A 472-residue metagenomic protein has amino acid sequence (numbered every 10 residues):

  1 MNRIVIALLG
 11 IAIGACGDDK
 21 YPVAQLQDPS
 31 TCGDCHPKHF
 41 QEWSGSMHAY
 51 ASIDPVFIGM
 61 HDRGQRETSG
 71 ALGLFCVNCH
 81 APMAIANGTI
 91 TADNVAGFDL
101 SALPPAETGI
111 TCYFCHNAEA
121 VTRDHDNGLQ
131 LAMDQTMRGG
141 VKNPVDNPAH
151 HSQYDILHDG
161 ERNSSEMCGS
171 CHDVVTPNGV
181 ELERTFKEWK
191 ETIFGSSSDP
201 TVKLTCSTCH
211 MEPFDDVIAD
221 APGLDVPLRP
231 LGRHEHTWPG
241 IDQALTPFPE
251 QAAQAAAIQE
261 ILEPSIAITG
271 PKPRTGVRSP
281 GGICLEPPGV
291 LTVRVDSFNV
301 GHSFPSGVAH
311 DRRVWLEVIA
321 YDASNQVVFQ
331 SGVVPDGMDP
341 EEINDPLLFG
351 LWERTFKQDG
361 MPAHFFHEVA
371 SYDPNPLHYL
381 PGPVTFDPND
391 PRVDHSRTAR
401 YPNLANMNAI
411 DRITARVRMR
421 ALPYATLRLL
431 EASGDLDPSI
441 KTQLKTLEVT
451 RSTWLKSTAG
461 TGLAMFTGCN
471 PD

Functional and structural regions predicted by a protein language model:
V5-A12: Bacterial N-terminal signal peptides
K20-V23, H39-E67, A92-A405, T414-D472: Primarily the internal scaffold of c-type cytochrome electron-transfer domains, especially repeated/multiheme c-type
Y21-T31: Local sequence-structure signature of Cys/Sec-based thiol-disulfide redox active-site neighborhoods
L72-C76: Signature of short aromatic-glycine-proline-rich micro-motifs recurring in repeat-based ectodomains
P82-T89: Conserved, well-structured interaction surfaces
N408-I410: Extended extracellular/luminal ectodomain segments enriched in beta-structured repeat modules
